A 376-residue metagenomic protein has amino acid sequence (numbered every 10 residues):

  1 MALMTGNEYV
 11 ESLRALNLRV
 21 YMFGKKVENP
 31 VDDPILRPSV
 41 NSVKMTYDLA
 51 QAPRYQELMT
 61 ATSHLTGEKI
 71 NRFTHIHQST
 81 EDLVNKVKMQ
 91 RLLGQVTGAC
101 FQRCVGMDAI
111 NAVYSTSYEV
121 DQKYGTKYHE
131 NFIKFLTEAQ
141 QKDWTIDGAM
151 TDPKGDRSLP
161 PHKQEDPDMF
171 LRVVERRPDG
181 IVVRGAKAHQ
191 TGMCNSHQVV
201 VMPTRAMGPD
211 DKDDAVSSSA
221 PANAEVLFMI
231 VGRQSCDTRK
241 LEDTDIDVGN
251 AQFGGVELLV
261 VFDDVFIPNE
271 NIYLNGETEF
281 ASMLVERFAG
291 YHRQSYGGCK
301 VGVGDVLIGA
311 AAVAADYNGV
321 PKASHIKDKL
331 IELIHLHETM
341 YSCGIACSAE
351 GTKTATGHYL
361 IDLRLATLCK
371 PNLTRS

Functional and structural regions predicted by a protein language model:
A2-S79, L83-G94, S295-S376: Alpha-helical interface subdomain recognition
L18, W144-I146, D179, H197-V199 (+2 more regions): Structural beta-strand/beta-sheet cores of well-ordered domains, especially the beta-sheet scaffolds that support
F23, N29-V31, R157-L159, Q190-M193 (+3 more regions): Short helix/loop capping segments that flank catalytic or ligand/cofactor-binding pockets
G24, V183-G185, F262, L330: Buried hydrophobic positions in well-ordered alpha/beta secondary-structure cores of metabolic enzymes
D48-I146, Q198: Internal helix-loop-helix
Y114-V182, A186-M193, Q198, P209-D211: Glycine-rich, mobile lid/loop segments that gate access to catalytic sites or pores
A186, Q190-L241: A short core secondary-structure module
D243-H337: Glycine-rich beta->alpha junctions and the first turn(s) of the following alpha-helix
